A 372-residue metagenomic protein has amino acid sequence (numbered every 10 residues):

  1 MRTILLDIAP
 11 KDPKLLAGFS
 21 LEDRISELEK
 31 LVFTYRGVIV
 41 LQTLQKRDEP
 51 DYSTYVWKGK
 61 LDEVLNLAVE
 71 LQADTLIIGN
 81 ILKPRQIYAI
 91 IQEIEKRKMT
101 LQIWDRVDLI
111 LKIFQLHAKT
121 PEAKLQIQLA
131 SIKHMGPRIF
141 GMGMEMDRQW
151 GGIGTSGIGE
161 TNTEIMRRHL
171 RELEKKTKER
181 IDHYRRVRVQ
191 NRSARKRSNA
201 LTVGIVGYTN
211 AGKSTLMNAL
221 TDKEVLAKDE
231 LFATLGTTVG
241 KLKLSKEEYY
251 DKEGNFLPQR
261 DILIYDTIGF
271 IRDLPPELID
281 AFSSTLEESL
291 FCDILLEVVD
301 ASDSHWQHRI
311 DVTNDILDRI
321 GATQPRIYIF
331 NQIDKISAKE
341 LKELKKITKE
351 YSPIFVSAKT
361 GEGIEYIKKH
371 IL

Functional and structural regions predicted by a protein language model:
M1-L109: N-terminal accessory targeting/assembly segments
I8-P10, T43-E49, G79, I110 (+5 more regions): G-domain G4 guanine-recognition motif of GTPases
D12-F19, Y52-S53, H117, P121 (+3 more regions): Flexible beta-alpha connector loops of hexameric P-loop NTPases
K14-A17, T54, P84-A89, L111-Q115 (+4 more regions): Switch/connector loops and helix/strand junctions flanking conserved nucleotide-binding motifs in nucleotide-processing
D23-F33, L61-E70, G79-K98, Y249 (+2 more regions): Conserved C-terminal guanine-recognition region of P-loop GTPase G domains, centered on the G4
F33, V69, I91, E95 (+15 more regions): Signal for well-folded cores of large energy- and translation-related assemblies
K96-G151, T155, T323-R326, D334-L372: Canonical P-loop GTPase G-domain recognition
M142-P276, S289-L290: Conserved G1/Walker A P-loop phosphate-binding module
